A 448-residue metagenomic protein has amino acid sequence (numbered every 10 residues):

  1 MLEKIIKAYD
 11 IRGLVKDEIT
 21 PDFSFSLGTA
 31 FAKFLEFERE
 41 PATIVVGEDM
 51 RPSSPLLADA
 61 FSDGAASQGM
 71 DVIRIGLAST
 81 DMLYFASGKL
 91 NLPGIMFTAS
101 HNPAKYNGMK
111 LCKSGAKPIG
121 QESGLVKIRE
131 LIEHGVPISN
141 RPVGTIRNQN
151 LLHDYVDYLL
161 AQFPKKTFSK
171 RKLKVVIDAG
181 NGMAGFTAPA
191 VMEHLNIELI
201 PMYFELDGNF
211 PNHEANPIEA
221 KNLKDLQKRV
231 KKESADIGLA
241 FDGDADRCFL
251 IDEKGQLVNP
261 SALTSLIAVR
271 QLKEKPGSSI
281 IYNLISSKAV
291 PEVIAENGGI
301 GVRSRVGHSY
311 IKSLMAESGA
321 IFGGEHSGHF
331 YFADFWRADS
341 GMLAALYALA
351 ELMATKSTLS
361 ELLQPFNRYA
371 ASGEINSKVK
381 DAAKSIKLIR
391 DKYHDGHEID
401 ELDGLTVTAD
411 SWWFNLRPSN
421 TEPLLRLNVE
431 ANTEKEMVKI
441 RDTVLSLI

Functional and structural regions predicted by a protein language model:
M1-F61, S67-Q68, G144-L173: An N-terminal, well-structured beta->alpha segment
K33, F37, T43-N107, L160 (+1 more regions): N-terminal small/polar loop signature for handling phosphorylated ligands or for N-terminal nucleophile
E40-D49, I73, K174-V176, S278-L284 (+1 more regions): Short glycine-rich phosphate-binding loop at a beta-alpha junction
G94-Y106, L111, V230-D252, L257 (+1 more regions): Glycine-rich phosphate-binding loop
A104-K105, L111-E122, E130, D225-G298: Replace "Mg2+/Mn2+-dependent" with "divalent metal-dependent
N107-E233: Gly/Ser/Thr-enriched, mixed-charge loops and adjacent short helices that form phosphate/oxyanion-binding elements
N196, P201-Y203, Q256-K275, H308 (+1 more regions): Gly/Ser/Thr-rich active-site loops/lids in small-molecule metabolic enzymes that frequently grip phosphoryl groups
K273-I448: Phosphate-binding and adjacent anionic-ligand microenvironments
